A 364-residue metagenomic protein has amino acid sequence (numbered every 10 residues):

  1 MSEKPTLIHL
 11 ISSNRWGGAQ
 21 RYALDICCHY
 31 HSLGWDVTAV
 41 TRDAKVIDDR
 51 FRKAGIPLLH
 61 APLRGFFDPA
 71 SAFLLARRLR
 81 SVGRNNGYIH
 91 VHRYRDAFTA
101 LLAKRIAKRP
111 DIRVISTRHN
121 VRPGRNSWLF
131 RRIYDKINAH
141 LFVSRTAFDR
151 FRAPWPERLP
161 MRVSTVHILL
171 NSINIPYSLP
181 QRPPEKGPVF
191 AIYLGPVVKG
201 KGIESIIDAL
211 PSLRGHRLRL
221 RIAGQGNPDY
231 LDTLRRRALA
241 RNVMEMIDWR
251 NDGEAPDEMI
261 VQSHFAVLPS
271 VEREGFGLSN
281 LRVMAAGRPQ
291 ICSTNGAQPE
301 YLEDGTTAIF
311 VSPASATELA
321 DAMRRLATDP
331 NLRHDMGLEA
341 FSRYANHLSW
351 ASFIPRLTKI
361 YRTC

Functional and structural regions predicted by a protein language model:
G17-D25, V189, Y193-S212, D229-T233 (+4 more regions): A conserved mid-protein helix/loop that constitutes part of the nucleotide-sugar donor-binding site
V40-T41, P289-C292, L302: Short hydrophobic beta-strand element within catalytic cores of glycosyltransferases and related nucleotide-activated
V40-V46, L194, R219-T233: Glycosyltransferase donor-sugar binding loop
I137-T165, I173-I175: A short, active-site helix/loop in glycosyltransferases that binds the activated sugar's phosphate group
D229-D232, V243-G253, M259, I309-F310: Active-site donor-binding acidic/aromatic loop of nucleotide-activated sugar and phosphosugar transferases involved
V261-G275, R288: Acidic donor-binding loop of glycosyltransferase active sites
D304-G305, I309-A316, R325-N331: Conserved acidic donor-binding segment of nucleotide-sugar-dependent glycosyltransferases
E318, R325, L332-H347, F353-K359: A short, well-ordered alpha-helix in the C-terminal region of glycosyltransferases
